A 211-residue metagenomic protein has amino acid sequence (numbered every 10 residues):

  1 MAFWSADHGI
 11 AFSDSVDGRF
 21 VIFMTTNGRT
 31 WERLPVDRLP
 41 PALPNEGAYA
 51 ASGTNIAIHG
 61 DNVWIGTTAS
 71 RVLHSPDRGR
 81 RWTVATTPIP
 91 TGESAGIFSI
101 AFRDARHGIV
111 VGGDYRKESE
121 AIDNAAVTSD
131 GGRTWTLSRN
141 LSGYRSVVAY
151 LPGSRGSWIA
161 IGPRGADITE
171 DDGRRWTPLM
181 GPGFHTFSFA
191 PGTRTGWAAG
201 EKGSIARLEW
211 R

Functional and structural regions predicted by a protein language model:
M1-R211: Residue-level hotspots at or immediately adjacent to binding/recognition sites across diverse folds
